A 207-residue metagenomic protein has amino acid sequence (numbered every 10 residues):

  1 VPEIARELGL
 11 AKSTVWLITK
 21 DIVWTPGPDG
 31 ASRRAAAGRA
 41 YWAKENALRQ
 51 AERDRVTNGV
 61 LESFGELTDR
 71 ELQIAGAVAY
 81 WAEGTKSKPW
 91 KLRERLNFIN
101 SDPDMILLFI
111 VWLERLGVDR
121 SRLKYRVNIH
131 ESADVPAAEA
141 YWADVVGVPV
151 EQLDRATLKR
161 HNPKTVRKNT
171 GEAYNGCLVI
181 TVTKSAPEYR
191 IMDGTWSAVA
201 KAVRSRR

Functional and structural regions predicted by a protein language model:
E3-L8: Short alpha-helical "recognition helix" segments of helix-turn-helix
S13-A36: Short, solvent-exposed alpha-helical "recognition" segments
P28-L67: Intrinsically disordered, low-complexity basic tails/linkers immediately adjacent to helix-turn-helix/homeobox/MYB/SANT
S63-L116, A198-V199: Intein-associated homing endonuclease modules of the LAGLIDADG/DOD-type, together with closely related HINT-family
G117-K124: Short, surface-exposed connector motifs at secondary-structure boundaries
K124, I129-R207: C-terminal regulatory/effector modules of DNA-binding transcriptional regulators
